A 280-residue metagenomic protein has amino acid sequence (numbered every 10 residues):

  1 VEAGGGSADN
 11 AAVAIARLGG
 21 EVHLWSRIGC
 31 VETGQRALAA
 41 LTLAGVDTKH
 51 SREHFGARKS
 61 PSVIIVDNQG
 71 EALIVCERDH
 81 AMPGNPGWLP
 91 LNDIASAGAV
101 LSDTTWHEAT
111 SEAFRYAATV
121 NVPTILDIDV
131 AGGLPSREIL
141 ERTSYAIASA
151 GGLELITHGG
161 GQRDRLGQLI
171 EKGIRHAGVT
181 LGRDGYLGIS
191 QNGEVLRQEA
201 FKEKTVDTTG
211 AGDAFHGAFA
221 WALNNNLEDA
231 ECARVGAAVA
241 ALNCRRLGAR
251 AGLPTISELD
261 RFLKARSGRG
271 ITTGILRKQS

Functional and structural regions predicted by a protein language model:
V1-A8: Short catalytic helix/loop segments, enriched in acidic residues and glycine and frequently bearing histidine
E2, R17-G98, L259-S280: Conserved N-terminal subdomain of the carbohydrate kinase-like
A12-E21, A222-N226: Alpha-helix C-terminal capping segments
A81-P90, E108-A109, D127-L134: Active-site glycine-rich loop that binds ribose-phosphate moieties when present
G98-A99, Y145: Structural motif
F114-R197, K204: Conserved phosphate/ATP/ADP-binding segment of small-molecule kinases
Q162-S280: Conserved phosphate-binding/catalytic region of the ribokinase-like
